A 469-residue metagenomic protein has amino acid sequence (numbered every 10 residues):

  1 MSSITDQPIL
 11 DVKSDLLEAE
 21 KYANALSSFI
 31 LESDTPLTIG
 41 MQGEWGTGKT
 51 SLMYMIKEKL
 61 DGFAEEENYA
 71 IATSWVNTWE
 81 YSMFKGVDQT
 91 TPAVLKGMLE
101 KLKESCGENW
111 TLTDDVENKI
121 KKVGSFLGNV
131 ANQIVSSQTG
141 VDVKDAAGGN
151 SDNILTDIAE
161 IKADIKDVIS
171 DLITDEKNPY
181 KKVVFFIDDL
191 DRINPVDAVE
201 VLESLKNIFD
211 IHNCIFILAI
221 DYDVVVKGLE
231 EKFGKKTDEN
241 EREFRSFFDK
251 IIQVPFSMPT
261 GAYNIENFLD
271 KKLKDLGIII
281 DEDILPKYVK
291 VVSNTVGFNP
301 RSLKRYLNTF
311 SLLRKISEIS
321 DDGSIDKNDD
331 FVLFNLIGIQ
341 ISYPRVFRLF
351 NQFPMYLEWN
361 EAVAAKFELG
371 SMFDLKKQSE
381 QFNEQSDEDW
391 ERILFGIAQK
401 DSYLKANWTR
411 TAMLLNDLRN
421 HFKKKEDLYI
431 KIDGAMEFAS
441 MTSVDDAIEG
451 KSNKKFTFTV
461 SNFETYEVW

Functional and structural regions predicted by a protein language model:
M1-T35, I39, T47, Y54-Y69 (+10 more regions): The feature marks long, low-complexity, polar/acidic/proline-rich intrinsically disordered regions embedded in large
E44: P-loop (Walker A) phosphate-binding loop of NTP-binding proteins
K49-T50, S82-V87, V224-E230, N264-N267: Switch/connector loops and helix/strand junctions flanking conserved nucleotide-binding motifs in nucleotide-processing
S74-F84: A short hydrophobic beta-strand->loop->alpha-helix junction that borders the nucleotide-binding pocket of P-loop NTPases
K85-C106: Conserved NTP-binding/hydrolysis module of P-loop NTPases
N178-P195: Conserved P-loop NTPase "ATPase switch" module shared by AAA+ and STAND
F209-D238: Sensor-1/coupling segment of RecA-like P-loop NTPase cores
F233-M258: A short helix-turn-beta junction within AAA+ P-loop NTPase domains corresponding to the substrate/partner-engaging
